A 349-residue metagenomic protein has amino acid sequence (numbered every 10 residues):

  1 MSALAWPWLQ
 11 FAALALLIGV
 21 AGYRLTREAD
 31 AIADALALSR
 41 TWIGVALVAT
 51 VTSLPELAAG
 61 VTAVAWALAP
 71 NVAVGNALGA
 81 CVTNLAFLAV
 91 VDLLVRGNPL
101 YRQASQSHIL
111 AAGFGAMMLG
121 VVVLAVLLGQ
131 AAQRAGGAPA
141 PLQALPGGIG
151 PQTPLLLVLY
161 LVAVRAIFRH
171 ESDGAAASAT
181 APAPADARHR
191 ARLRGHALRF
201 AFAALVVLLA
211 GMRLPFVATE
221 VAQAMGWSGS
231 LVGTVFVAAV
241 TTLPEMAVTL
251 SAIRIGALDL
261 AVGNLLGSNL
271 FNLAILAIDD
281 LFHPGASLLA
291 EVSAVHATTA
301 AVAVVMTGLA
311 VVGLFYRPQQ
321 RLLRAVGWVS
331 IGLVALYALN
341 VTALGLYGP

Functional and structural regions predicted by a protein language model:
M1-P349: Hydrophobic alpha-helical segments, chiefly the membrane-spanning helices and signal/signal-anchor peptides
